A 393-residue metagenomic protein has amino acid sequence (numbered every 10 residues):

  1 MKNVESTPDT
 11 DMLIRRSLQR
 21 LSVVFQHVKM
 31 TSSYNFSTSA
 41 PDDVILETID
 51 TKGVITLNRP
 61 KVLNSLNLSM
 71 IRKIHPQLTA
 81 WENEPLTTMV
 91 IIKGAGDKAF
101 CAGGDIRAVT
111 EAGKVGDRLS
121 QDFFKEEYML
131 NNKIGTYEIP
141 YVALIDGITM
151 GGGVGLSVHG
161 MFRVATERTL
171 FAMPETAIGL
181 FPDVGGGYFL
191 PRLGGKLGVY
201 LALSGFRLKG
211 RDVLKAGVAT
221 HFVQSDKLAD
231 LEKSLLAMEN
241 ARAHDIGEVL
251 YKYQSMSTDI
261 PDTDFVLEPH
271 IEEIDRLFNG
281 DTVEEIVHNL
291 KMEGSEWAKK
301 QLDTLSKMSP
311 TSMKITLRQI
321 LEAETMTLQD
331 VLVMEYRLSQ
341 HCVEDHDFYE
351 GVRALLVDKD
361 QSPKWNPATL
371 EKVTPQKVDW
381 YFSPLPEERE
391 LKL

Functional and structural regions predicted by a protein language model:
K2-K93, R118, N132, K392-L393: Conserved CoA-thioester-binding segment of acyl-CoA-metabolizing enzymes
T31, F36, I106-I145, G186 (+2 more regions): An acidic, glycine-rich surface segment that forms the CoA-thioester-binding/catalytic face of crotonase-fold enzymes
D50, I55, K73-K114, M129 (+2 more regions): A structural preference for short, pocket-lining loop segments at secondary-structure junctions
I92, D105, L156-S157, D212-V213 (+2 more regions): Hydrophobic/aromatic residues within transmembrane alpha-helices of multi-pass small-molecule transporters
I134-I178, Y200-L201, G205-G210, H221: Glycine-rich beta-to-alpha active-site loop
D183-R242: Contiguous mid-protein beta-loop-alpha structural module that forms a pocket-lining wall or clamp of enzyme active
Q224-M308, S312: Amphipathic alpha-helical blocks and their helix-capping loop/short-beta junctions
L338, H346, E350-L393: C-terminal amphipathic alpha-helical interaction region
